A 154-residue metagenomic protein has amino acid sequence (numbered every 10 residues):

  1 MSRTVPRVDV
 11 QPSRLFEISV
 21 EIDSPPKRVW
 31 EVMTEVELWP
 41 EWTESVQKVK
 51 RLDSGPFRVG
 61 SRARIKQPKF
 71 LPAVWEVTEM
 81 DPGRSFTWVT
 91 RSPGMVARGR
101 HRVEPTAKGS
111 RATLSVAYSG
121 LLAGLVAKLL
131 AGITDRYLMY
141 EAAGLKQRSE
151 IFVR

Functional and structural regions predicted by a protein language model:
M1-S54, I151: Hydrophobic ligand-binding cavity/cleft-lining segments
R7, S61-P68, F86-S92: Short beta-strand segments that buttress and anchor functional surface loops
L15-E17, F70-W75, M95-R100: Short, surface-exposed coil-to-beta transition loops
S19-D23, K50, R64-K66, E76 (+1 more regions): Generic structural detector for well-ordered beta-strands
D23-K27, S54, T78-G83, R102-R111: A short, structured loop/turn motif at beta-sheet edges
V29-M33, W39, A63, V77 (+4 more regions): Hydrophobic pocket/interface hotspot
P56-F57, K69-L71, E79-S85, P93-G94: Short, charged/polar surface micro-motifs in flexible loops or helix N-caps
V89-Y140, L145-Q147: Beta-strand/loop substructures that line and gate deep hydrophobic ligand-binding cavities in soluble
